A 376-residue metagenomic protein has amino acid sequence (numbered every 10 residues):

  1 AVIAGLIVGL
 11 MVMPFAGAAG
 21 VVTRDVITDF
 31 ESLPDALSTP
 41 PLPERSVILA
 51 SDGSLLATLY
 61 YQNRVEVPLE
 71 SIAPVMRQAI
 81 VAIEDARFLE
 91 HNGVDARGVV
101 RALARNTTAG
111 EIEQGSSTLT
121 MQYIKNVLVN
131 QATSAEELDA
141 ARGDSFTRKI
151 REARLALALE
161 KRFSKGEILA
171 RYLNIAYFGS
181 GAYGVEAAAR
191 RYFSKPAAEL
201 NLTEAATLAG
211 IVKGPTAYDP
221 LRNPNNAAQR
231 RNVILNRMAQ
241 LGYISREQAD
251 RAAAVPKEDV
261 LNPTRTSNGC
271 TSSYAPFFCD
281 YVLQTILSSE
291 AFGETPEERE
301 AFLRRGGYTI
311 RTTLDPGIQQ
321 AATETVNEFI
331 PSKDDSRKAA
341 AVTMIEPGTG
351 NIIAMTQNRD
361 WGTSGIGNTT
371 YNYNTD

Functional and structural regions predicted by a protein language model:
A1-G9, E290-E300: N-terminal short leaders/motifs
A1-V47: N-terminal type II signal-anchor transmembrane helix that functions as the membrane-insertion/stop-transfer segment
F30-S38, R191, V255-S273, A301-L303 (+1 more regions): Feature responds to low-complexity, polar/acidic, surface-exposed segments characteristic of secreted/exported proteins
P40-P43, L200, R337, I345-P347: A generic fold-level signal
L42-S245, R299, D360: Peptidoglycan glycan-strand catalytic modules in the bacterial/periplasmic cell-wall system
S54-V65, Y183, A187, R191 (+4 more regions): Short pre-catalytic segments that frame enzyme active sites
A228-G293, R304, L314: Long, well-ordered, tryptophan-enriched scaffold segments
